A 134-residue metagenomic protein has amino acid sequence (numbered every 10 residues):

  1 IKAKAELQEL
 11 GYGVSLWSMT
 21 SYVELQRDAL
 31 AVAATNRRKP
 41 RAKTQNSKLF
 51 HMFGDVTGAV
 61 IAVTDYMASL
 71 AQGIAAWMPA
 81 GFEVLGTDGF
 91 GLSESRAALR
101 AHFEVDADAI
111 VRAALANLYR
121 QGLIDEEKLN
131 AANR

Functional and structural regions predicted by a protein language model:
I1-R134: Thiamine diphosphate
